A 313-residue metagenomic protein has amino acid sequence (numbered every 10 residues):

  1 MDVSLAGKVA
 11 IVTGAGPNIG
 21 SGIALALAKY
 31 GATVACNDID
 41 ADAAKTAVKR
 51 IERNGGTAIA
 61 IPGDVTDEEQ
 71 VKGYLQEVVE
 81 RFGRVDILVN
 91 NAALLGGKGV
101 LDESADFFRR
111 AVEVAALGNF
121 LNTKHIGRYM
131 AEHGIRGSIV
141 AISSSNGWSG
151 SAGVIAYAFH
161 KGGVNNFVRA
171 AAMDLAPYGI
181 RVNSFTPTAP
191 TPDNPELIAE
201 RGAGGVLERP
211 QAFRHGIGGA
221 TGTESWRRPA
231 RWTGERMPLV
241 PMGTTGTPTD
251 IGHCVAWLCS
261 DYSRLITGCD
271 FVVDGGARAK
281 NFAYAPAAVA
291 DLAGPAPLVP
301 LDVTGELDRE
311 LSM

Functional and structural regions predicted by a protein language model:
V3-V34: Canonical Rossmann dinucleotide-binding motif of NAD(H)/NADP(H)-dependent dehydrogenases/reductases, specifically
S4, F82, F120, M242-V273 (+1 more regions): C-terminal substrate-recognition "lid" of short-chain dehydrogenase/reductases
V89, A176, R181, I266-G268: Short, small/polar-rich loop/turn modules that mediate ligand/substrate recognition or access, typified
G99-V112, R236: Substrate-binding pocket helix/loop in short-chain dehydrogenase/reductase
T123, H160, V168: Active-site helix of classical SDR
R128, M173-P177, R264: Alpha-helical segment proximal to the catalytic Tyr-Lys
S144: Residue(s) in the substrate-gating loop at a strand-loop-helix junction that position the organic substrate next
